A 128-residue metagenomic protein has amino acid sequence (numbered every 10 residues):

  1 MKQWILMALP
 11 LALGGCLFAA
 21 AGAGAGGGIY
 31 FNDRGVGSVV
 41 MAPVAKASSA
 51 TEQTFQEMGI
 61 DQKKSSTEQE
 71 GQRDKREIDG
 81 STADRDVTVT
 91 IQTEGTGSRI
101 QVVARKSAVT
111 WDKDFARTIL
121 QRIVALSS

Functional and structural regions predicted by a protein language model:
M1-W4: Positively charged n-region of N-terminal signal peptides that target proteins for export
A12-G15: C-terminal motif of bacterial Sec signal peptides marking the signal peptidase cleavage site
L17-S128: Ser/Thr-rich, low-complexity intrinsically disordered terminal regions
